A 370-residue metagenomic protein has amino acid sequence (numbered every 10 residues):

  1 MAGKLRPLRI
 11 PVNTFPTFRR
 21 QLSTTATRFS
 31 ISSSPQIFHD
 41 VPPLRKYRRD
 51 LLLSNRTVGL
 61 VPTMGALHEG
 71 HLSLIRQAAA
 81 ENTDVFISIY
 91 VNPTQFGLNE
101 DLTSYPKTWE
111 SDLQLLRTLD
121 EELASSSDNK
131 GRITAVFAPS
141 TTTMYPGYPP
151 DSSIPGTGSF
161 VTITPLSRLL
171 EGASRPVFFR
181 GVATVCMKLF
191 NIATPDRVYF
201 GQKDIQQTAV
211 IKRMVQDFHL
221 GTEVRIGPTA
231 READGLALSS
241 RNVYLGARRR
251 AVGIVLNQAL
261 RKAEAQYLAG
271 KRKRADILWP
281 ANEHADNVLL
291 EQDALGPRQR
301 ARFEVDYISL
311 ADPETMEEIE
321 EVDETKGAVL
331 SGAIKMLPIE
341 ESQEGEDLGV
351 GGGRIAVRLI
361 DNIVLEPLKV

Functional and structural regions predicted by a protein language model:
A2-V322, I339-V370: Nucleotidyltransferase catalytic core that binds NTPs
S331-K335: Long, charged alpha-helical interface segments
